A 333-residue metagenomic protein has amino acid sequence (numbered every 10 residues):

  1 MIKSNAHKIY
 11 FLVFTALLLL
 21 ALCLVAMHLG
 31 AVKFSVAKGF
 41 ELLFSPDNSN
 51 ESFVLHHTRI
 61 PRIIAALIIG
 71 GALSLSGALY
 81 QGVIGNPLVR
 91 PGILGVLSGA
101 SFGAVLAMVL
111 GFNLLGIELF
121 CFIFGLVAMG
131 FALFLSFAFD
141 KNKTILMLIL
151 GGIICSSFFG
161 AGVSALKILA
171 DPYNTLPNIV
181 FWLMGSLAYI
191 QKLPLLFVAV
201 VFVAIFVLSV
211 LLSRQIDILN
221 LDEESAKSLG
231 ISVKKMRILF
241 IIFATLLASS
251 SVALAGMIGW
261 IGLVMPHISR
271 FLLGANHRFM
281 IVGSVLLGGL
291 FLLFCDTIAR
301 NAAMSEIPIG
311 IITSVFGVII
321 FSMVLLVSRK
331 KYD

Functional and structural regions predicted by a protein language model:
M1-D333: Alpha-helical transmembrane segments in inner-membrane proteins
